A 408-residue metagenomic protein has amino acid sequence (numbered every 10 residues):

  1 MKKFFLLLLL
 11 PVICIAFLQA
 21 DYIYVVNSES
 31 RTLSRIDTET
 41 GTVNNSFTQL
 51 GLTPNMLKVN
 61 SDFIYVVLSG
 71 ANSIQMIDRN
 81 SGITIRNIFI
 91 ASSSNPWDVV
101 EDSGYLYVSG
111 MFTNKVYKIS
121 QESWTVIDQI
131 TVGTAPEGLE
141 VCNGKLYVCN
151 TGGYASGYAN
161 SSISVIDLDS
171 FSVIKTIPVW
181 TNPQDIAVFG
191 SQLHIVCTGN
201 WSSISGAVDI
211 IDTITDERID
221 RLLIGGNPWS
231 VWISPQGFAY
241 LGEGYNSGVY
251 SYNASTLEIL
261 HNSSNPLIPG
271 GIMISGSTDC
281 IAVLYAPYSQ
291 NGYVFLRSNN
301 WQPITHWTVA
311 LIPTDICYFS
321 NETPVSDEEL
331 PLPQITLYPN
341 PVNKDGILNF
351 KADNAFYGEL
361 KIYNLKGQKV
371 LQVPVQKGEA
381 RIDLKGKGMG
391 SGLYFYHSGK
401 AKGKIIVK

Functional and structural regions predicted by a protein language model:
M1-F4, V407-K408: Positively charged n-region of N-terminal signal peptides that target proteins for export
F4-C14: Sec-dependent N-terminal signal peptides
C14-L330, F350: Predominantly soluble domains enriched in secretory-pathway, periplasmic, or organellar proteins
N72, D78, L330-Y338, V342-K408: C-terminal outer-membrane/trafficking sorting elements
